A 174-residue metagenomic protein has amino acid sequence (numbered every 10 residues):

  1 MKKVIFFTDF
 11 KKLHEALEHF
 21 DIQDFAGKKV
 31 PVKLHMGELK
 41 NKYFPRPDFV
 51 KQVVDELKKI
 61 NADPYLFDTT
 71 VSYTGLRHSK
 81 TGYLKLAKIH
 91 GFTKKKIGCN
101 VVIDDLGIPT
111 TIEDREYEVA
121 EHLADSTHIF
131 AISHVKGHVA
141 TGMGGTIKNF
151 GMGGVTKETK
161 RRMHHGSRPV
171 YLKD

Functional and structural regions predicted by a protein language model:
M1-D174: N-terminal and secondary-structure boundary signal
